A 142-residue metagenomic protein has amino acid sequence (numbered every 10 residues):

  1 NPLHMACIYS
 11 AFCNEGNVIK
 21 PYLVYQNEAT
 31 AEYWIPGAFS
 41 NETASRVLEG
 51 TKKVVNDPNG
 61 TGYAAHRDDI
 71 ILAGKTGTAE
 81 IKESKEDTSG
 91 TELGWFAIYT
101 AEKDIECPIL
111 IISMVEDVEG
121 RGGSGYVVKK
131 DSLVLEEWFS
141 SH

Functional and structural regions predicted by a protein language model:
N1-P36, V55-H142: Active-site beta-strand/loop architecture of penicillin-binding DD-peptidases
